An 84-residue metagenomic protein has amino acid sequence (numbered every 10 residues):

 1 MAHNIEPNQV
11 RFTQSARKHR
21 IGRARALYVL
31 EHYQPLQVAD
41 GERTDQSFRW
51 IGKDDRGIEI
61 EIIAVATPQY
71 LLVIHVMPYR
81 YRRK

Functional and structural regions predicted by a protein language model:
M1-K84: Ribonuclease/tRNase effector modules and their secretory precursors
